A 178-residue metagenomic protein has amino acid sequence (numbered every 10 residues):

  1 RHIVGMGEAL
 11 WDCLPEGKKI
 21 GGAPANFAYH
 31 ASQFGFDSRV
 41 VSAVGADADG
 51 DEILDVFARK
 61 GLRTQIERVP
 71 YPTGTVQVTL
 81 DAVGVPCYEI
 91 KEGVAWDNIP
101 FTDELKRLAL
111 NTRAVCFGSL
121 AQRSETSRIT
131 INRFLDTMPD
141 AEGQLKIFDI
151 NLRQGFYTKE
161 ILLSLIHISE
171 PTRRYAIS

Functional and structural regions predicted by a protein language model:
R1-L62, V76: Glycine-rich phosphate/adenosyl-contacting loop at the front of the ribokinase-like
A9, L120, I150: Active-site metal-binding loops of divalent metal-dependent hydrolases
I20-G22, R128-L135, K159-L165: Charged helix-capping and loop-helix junction motifs
D37-S119: Conserved N-terminal subdomain of the carbohydrate kinase-like
A114, L145-I147: Structural preference for beta-strand elements that scaffold enzyme active sites
A121-R128, R153-K159: Active-site glycine- and acidic-residue-rich loops that bind and position anionic ligands or nucleotide-like cofactors
M138-L145: A short helix->loop->beta-strand "cap" motif at the edges of active sites that frequently abuts
I166-E170, R174-S178: Single conserved hydrophobic/aromatic residue that forms the stacking wall/gate of nucleotide- or nucleobase-binding
